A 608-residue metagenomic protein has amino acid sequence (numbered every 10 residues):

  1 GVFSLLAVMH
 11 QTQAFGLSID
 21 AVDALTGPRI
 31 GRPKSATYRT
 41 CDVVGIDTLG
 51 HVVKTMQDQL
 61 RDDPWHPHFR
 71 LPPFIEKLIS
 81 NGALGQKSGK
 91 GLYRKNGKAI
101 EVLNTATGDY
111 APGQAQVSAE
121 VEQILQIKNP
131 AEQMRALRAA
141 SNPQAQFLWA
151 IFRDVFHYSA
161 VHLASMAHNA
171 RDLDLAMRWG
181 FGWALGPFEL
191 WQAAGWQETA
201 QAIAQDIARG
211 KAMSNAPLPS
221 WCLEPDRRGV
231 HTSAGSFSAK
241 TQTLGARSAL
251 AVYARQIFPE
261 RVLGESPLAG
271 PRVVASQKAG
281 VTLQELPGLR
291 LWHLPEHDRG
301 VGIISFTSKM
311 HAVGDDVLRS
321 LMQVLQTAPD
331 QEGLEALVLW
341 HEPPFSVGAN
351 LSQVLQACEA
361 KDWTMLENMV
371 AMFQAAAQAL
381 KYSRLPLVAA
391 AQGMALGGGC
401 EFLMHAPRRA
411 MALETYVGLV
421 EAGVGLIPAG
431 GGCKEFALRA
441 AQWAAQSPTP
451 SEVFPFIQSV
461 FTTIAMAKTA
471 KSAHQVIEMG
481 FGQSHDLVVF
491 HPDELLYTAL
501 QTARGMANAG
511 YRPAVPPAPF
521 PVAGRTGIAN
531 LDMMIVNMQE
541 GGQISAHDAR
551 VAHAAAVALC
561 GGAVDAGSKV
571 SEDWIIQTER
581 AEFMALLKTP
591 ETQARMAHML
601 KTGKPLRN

Functional and structural regions predicted by a protein language model:
G1-P343, S352-M372, Q378-L385, Q392-L396 (+4 more regions): N-terminal glycine-rich phosphate-binding loop for ADP-containing cofactors
F345-V347: A structural motif shared across PLP-dependent enzymes of the aminotransferase-like
C400: Short glycine/serine-rich donor-binding loops of glycosyltransferases
